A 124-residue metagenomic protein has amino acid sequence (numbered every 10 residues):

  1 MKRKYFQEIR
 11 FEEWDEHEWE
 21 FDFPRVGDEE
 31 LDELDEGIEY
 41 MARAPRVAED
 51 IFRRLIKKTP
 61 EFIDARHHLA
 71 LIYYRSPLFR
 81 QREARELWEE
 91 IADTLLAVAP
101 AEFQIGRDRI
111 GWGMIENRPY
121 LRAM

Functional and structural regions predicted by a protein language model:
M1-I110, R118: N-terminal alpha-helical interaction modules that lie
W112-M124: Extended HEAT/HEAT-like alpha-solenoid repeat tracts in very large eukaryotic scaffold/adaptor proteins
